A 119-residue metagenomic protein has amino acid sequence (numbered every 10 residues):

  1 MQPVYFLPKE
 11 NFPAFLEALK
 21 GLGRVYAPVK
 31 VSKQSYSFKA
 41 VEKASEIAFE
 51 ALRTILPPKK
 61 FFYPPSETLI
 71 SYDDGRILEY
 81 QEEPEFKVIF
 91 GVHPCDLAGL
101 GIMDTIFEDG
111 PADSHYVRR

Functional and structural regions predicted by a protein language model:
M1-R119: Iron-sulfur-associated redox domains of electron-transfer enzymes in respiratory and anaerobic energy metabolism
